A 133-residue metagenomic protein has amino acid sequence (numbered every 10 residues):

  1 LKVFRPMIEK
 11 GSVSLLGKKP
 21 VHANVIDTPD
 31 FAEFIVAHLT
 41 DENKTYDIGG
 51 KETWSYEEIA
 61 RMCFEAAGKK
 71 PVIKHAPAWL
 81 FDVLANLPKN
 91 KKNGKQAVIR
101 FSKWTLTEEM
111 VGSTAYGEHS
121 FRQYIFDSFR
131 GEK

Functional and structural regions predicted by a protein language model:
L1-K69: Oxidoreductase cofactor-interface core, primarily capturing Rossmann-like NAD(P)-dependent enzymes
K18-A23, E42, K74-P77, F101-W104: Short, surface-exposed, polar/charged, turn-prone segments marking secondary-structure boundaries
G49-A78, V111-H119, F126-F129: Compositionally biased, charge-rich terminal segments
A78-K133: A hydrophobic C-terminal alpha-helical subdomain
